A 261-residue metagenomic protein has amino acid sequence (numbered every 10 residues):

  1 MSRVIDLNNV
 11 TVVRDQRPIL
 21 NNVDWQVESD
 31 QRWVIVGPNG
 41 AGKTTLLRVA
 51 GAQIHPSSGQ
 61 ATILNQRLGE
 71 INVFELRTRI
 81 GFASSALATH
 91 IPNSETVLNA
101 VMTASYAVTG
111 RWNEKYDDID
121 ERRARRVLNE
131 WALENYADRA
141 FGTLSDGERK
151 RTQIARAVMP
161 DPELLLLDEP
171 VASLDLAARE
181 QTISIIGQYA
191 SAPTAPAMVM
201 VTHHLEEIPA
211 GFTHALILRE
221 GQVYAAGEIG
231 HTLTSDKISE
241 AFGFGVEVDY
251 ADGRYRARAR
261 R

Functional and structural regions predicted by a protein language model:
G51: Helix-to-loop junction immediately C-terminal to a conserved catalytic motif
G59-G69, L76: Conserved ABC transporter NBD signature motif
K115, A140-L144: Conserved ABC ATPase signature
D161: Conserved catalytic motifs of ABC-family nucleotide-binding domains
L165-E169: Catalytic Walker B motif of ABC-type/P-loop ATPase nucleotide-binding domains
A215-E228: H-loop (His-switch) and adjacent beta-strand-loop-beta switch element of ABC-type ATPase nucleotide-binding domains
E240-R261: ABC ATPase nucleotide-binding domains
